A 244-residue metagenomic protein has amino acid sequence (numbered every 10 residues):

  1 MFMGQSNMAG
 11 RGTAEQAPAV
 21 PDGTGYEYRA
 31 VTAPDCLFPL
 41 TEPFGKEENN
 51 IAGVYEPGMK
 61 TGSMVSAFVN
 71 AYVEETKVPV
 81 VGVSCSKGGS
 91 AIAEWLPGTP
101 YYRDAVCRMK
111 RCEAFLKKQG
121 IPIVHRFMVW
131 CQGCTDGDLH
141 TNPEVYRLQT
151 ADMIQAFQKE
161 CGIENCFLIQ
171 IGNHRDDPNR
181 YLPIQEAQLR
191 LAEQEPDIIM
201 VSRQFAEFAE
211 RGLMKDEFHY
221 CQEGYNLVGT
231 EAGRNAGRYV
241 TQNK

Functional and structural regions predicted by a protein language model:
M1-K244: Cell-envelope and extracellular/periplasmic
